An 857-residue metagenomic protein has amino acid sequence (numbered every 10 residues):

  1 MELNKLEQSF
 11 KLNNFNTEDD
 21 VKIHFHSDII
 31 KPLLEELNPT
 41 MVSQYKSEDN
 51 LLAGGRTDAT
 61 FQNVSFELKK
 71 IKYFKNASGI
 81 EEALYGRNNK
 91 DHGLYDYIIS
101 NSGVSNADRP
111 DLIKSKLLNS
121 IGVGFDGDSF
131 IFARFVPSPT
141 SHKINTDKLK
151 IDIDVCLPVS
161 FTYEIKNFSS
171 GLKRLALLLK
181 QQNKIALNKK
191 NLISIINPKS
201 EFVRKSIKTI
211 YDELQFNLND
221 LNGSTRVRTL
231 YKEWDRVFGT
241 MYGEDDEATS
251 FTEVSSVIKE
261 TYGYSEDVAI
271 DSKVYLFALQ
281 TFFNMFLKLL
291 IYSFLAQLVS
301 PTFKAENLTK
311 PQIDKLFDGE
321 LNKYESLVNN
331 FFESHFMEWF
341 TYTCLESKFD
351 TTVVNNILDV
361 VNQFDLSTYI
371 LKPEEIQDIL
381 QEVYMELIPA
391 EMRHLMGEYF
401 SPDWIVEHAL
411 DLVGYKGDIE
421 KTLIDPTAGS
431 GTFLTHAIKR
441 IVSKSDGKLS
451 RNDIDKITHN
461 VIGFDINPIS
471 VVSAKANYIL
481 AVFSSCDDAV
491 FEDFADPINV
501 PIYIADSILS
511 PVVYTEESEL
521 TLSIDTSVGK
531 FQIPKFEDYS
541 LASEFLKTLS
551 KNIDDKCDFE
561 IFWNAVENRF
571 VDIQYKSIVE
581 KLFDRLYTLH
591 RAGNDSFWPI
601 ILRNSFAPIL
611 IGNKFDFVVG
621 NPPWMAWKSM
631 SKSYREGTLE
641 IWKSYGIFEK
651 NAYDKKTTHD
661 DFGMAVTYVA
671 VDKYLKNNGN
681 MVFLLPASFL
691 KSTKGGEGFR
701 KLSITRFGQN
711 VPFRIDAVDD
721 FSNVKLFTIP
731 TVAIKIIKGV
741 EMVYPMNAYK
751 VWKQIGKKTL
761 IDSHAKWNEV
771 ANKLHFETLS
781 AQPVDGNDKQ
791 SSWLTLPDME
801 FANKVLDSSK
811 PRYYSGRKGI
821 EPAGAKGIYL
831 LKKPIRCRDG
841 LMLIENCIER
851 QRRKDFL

Functional and structural regions predicted by a protein language model:
E2-K46: Acidic-basic catalytic patches of nuclease active cores, encompassing PD-(D/E)XK and other metal-cofactor nuclease
I23, E36-Q62, I611: Active-site metal-binding core of divalent-cation-utilizing nuclease and nuclease-like domains
L52-G54, K114, S129-L187, W404-I405 (+7 more regions): Signature of N6-adenine DNA methyltransferases within the class I
T57, Q62-G86, L94-Y95, I99-S347 (+7 more regions): Charged, often flexible domain-edge or linker segments that flank or initiate folded functional domains
F130, V237, M241, E374-L387 (+1 more regions): Core structural elements
E266-A269, M385-H394, Y587, P599 (+1 more regions): Short glycine/proline-rich turn/loop motifs
F336-L412: Class I S-adenosyl-L-methionine
R838-L857: C-terminal target-recognition/interaction regions appended to catalytic cores
